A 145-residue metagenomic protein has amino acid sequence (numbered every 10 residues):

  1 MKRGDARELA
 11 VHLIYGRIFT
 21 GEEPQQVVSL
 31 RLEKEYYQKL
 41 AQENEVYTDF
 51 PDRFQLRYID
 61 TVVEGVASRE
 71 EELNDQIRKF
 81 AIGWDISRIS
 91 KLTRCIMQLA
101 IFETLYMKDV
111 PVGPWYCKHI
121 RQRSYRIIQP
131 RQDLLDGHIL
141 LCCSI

Functional and structural regions predicted by a protein language model:
M1-I145: N-terminal interaction/assembly modules
